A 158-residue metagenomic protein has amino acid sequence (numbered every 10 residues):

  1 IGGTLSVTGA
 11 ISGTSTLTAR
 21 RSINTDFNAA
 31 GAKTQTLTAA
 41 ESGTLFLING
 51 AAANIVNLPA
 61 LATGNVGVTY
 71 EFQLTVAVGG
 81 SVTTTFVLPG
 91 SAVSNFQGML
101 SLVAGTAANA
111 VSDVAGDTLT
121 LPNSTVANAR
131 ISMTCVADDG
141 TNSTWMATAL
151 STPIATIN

Functional and structural regions predicted by a protein language model:
I1-G2, S6-V7, I11-G13: C-terminal trimerization/auto-chaperone modules of long, extracellular attachment fibers and adhesins
G2, G31, G116-T118: Sparse, context-dependent recognition of short Cys/His-centered cofactor- or disulfide-binding micro-motifs
A10-A107, D138-N158: Exposed extracellular interaction/assembly regions and N-terminal maturation sites
A104-D117: Surface-exposed intrinsically disordered loops and tails
T118-A127: Extracellular beta-strand-rich solenoid/capping regions of secreted or surface-exposed proteins that bind or remodel
V126-A137: Extracellular disulfide-bonded cysteine-rich modules/repeats
